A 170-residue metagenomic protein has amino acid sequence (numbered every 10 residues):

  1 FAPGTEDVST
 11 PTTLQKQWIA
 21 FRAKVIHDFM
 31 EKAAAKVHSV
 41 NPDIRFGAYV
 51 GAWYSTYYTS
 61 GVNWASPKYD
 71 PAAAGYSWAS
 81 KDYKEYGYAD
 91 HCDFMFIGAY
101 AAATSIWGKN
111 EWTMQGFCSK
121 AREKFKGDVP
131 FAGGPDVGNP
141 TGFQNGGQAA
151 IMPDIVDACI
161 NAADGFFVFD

Functional and structural regions predicted by a protein language model:
F1-C92, G98-A103: Polysaccharide-binding and catalytic clefts of secreted carbohydrate-active enzymes
Y83-D170: Substrate-binding cleft of secreted/luminal carbohydrate-active enzymes
